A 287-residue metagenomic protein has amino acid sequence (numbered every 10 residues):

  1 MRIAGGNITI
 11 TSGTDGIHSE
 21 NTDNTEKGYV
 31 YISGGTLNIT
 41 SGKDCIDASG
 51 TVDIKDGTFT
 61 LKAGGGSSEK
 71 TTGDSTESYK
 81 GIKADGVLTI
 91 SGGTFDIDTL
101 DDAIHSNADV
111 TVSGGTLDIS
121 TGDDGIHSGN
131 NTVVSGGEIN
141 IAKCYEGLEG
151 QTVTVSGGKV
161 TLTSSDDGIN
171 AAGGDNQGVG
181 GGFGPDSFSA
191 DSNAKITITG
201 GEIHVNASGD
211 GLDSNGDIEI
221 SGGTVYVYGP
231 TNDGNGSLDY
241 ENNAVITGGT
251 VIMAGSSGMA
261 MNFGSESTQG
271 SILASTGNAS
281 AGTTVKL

Functional and structural regions predicted by a protein language model:
M1-L287: A composition-driven surface/loop motif
